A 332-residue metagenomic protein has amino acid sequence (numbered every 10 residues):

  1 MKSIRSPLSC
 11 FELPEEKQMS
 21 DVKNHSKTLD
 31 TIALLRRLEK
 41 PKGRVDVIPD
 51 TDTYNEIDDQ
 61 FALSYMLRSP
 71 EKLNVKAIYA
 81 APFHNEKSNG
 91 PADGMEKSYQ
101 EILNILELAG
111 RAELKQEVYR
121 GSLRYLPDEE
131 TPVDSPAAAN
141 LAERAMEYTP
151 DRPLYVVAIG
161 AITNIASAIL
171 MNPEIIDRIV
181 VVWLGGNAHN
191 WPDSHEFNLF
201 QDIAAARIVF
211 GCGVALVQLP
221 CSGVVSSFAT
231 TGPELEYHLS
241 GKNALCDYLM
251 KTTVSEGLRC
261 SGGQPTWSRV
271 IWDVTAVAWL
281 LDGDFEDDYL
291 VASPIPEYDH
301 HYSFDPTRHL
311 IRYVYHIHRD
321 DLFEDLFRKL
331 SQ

Functional and structural regions predicted by a protein language model:
S3-Q332: N-terminal acidic, glycine/proline-rich low-complexity segments
